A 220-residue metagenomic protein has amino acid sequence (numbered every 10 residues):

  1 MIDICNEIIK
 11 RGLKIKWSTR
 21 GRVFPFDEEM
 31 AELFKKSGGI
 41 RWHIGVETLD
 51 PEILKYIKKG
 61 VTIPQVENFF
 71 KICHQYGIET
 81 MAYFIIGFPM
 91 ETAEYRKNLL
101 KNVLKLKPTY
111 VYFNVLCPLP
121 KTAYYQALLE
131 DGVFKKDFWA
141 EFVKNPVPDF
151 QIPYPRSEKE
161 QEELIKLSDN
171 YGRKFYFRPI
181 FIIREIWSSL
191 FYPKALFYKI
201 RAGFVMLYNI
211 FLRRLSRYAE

Functional and structural regions predicted by a protein language model:
M1, V66, R96-L99, L164: Aromatic/hydrophobic pocket-lining residues that form the small-molecule binding cavity in soluble enzyme cores
M1-M81, I86: Conserved SAM/AdoMet-binding glycine-rich loop
I9, K14-I15, G60-Q65, Y124-K144: Short acidic, glycine/proline-enriched helix-loop-strand junctions
R11, F69-T80, L106, E163 (+3 more regions): A structural motif corresponding to the C-terminal end of an alpha-helix and its immediate exit/capping segment
R22-V23, I85-M90, N114-A123: Short, solvent-exposed turn/loop segments enriched in Gly/Ser/Thr/Pro and often Arg
E29-E32, P89-K105: Catalytic cores of alpha/beta
G39, K107-T109: Proline-aspartate-enriched helix->loop->beta-strand connector
A123-L128, K136-E220: Radical SAM enzyme core and accessory elements
